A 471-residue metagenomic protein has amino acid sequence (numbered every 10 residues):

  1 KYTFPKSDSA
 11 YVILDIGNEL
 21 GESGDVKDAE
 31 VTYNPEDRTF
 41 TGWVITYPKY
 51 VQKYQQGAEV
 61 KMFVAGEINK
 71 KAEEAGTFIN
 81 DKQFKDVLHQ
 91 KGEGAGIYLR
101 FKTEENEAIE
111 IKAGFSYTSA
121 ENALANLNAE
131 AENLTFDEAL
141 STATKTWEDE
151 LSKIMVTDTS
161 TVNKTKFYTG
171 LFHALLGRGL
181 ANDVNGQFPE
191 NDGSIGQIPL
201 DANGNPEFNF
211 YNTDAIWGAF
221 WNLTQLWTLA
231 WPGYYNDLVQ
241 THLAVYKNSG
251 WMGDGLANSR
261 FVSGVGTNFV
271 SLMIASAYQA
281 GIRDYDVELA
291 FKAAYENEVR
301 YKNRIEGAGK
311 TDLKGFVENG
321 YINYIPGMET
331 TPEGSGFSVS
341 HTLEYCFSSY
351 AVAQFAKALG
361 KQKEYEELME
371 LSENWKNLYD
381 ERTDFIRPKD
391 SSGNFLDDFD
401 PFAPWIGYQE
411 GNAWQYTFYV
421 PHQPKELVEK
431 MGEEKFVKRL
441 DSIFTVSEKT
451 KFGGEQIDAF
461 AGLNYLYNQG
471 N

Functional and structural regions predicted by a protein language model:
K1-Y211, A244: Beta-sandwich/jelly-roll carbohydrate-recognition scaffolds of carbohydrate-active enzymes
S9-Y11, Y235-N236, Q362-Y365: Internal amphipathic alpha-helical segments of the cytochrome P450 catalytic fold
S23, Y47, V51, A72 (+15 more regions): Short secondary-structure junctions and interdomain/linker hinges
E30, A72, T103-E105, A131 (+10 more regions): Solvent-exposed, flexible loop/coil residues
E30, T41, K61-A65, N69 (+13 more regions): Generic detector of well-ordered alpha-helical segments enriched in charged/polar residues, highlighting helical
L151, V156-A219, W227-A308: N-terminal core-entry segment
P206-T224, L229-W231, S271, G281-E373 (+1 more regions): Active-site core of glycosidic bond-cleaving carbohydrate-active enzymes
